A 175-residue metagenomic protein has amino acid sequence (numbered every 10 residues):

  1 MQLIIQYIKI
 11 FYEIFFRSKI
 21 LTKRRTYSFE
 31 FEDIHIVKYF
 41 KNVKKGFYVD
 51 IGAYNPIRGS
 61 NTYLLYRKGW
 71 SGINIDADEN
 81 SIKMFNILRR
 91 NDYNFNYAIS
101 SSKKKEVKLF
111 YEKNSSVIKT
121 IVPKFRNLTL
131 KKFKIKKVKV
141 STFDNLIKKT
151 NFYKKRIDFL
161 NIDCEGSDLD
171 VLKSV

Functional and structural regions predicted by a protein language model:
M1-V175: Phosphate/nucleotide-binding beta-alpha loop and adjacent structural elements of enzyme active sites
